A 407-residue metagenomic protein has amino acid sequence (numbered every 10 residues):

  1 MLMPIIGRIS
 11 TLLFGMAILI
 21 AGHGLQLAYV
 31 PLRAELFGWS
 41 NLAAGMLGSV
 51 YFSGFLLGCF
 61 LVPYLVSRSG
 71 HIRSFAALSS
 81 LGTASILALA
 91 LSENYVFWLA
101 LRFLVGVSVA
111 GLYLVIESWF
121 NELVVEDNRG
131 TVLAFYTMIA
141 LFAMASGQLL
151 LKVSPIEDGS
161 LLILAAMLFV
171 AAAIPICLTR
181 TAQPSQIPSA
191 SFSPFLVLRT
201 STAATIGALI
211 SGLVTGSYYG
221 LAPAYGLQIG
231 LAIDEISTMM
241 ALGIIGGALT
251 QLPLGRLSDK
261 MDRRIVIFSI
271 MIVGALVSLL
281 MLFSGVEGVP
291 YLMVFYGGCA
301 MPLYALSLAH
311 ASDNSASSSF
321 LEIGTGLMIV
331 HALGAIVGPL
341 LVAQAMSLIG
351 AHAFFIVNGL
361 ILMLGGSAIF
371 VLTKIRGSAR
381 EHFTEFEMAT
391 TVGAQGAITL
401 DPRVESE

Functional and structural regions predicted by a protein language model:
M1-P4, P184-P194, L372-E407: Intrinsic disorder in cytosolic terminal tails and internal cytosolic loops of multi-pass membrane transporters
M3-F52, A204, A208, T215-Y225 (+2 more regions): Helix-loop boundary and gating motifs at the non-cytosolic
G58-H71, L151, P155, T250-D262 (+1 more regions): Helix-to-loop junctions at the C-terminal end of transmembrane segments in multipass secondary transporters
R73-A88, A166, I265-L280, G359: Structural signature of the two symmetry-related core transmembrane helices
F103-M138: Cytoplasmic helix-loop-helix junction between adjacent transmembrane helices in 12-TM secondary transporters
G111-V124, M301-A316: Intracellular juxtamembrane helix-capping segments at the cytosolic ends of symmetry-related transmembrane helices
L151-K152, A166-Q186, A368-T373: C-terminal membrane-cytosol helix-exit motif in multi-pass small-molecule transporters
R264-A305: C-terminal transmembrane helical hairpin of 12-TM major facilitator-type secondary transporters
